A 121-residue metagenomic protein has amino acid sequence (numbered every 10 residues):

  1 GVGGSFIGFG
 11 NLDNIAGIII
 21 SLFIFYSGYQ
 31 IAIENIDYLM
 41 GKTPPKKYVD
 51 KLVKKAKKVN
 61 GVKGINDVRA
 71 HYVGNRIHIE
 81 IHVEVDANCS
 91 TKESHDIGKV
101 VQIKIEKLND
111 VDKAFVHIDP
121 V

Functional and structural regions predicted by a protein language model:
G1-V121: Alpha-helical transmembrane segments and adjacent TM-loop junctions that form the membrane-embedded core of multi-pass
